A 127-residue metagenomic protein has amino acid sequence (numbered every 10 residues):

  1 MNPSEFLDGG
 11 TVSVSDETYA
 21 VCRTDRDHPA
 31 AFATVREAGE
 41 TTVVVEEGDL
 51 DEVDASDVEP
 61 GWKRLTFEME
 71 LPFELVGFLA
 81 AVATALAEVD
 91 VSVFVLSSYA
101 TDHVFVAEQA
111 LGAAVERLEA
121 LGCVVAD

Functional and structural regions predicted by a protein language model:
M1-A85, R117, L121-D127: Regulatory modules associated with amino-acid/nitrogen control
R26, A100-T101, A110-L111: Short acidic/polar capping segments at secondary-structure boundaries
R36-A38, L96-A100: Short glycine-enriched loop/turn motifs at secondary-structure junctions
T41-V45, A100-A107: A generic structural motif
E47-L50, A107-G112: Helix N-cap motif at beta-to-alpha junctions
K63, V89-S92, D102, L121: Generic beta-strand structural signal
T66, F94, F105: Conserved beta-strand segments that form the floor/walls of ligand-binding pockets within enzyme and binding domains
V76-S98, Q109: A structural feature that tracks compact, well-ordered secondary-structure segments with a strong bias toward
